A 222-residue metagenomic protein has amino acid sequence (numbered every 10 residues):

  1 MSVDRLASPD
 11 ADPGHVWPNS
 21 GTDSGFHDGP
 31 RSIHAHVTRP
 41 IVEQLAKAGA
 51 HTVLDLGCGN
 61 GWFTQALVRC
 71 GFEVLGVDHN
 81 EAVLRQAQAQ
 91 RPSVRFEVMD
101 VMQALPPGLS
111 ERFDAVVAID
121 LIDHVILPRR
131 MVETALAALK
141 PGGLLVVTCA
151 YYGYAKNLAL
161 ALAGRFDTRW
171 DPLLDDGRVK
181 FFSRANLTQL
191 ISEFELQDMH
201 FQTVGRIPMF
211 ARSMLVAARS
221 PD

Functional and structural regions predicted by a protein language model:
M1-E111, A115, M131-V132, V147-C149 (+5 more regions): Conserved N-terminal segment of class I S-adenosyl-L-methionine
R69, I126, K140: Short conserved AdoMet
A82, I126-R130, N157: Short N-terminal helix/helix-N-cap motif within the alpha/beta-hydrolase-1
L105, G142, G153-A155: Feature marks short, surface-exposed loop/turn motifs that line or immediately flank catalytic pockets and channel
A115-L121: A short beta-strand submotif of the Rossmann-like class I SAM-dependent methyltransferase core that lines
R130-P141: A short glycine-rich, Lys/Arg-flanked "PGG" loop and its adjoining helix->strand segment in the class I
V147-T168: Conserved class I S-adenosyl-L-methionine
E193-L196: A structural motif corresponding to the C-terminal end of an alpha-helix and its immediate exit/capping segment
